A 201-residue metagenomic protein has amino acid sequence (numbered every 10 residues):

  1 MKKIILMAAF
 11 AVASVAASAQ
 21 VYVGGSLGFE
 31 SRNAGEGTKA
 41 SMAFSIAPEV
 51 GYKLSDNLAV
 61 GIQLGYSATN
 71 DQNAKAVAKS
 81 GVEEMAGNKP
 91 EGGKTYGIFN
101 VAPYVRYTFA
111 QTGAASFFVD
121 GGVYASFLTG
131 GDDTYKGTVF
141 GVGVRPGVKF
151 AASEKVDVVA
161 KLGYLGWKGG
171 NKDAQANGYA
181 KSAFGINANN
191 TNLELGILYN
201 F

Functional and structural regions predicted by a protein language model:
M1-Q20: Cleavable N-terminal export/targeting peptides
A9, Q63, S67, L165: Flexible loop residues that form catalytic and substrate-binding hotspots at small-molecule/glycan-binding clefts
A17-S18, N70-D71, K168-G170: A short hydrophobic/aromatic micro-motif that marks alpha-helical segments and, especially, helix-coil
V21, L27-S31, F44, E49-V142 (+3 more regions): Gram-negative (and chloroplast) outer-membrane scaffold detector with strong preference for beta-barrel transmembrane
E30-I46, D133-T138, Q175-I186: Surface-exposed strand-loop-strand hairpins of Gram-negative outer-membrane beta-barrel proteins
G37, Q72-A78, N171-A174: Outer-membrane beta-barrel and related beta-rich outer-membrane complex signature in Gram-negative bacteria
K136-A183, L193: A generic hydrophobic-segment detector
N190: Extracellular carbohydrate recognition
